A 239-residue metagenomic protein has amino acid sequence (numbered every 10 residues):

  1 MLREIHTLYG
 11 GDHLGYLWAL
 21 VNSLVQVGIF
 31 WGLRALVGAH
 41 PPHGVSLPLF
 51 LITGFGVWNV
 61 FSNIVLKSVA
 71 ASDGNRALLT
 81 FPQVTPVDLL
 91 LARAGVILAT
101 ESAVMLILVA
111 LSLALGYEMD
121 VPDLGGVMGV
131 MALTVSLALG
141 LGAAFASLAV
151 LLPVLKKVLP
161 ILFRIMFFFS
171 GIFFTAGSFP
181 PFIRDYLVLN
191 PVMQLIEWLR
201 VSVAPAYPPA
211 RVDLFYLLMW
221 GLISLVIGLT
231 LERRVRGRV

Functional and structural regions predicted by a protein language model:
L2-V239: Hydrophobic transmembrane alpha-helices and immediately adjacent juxtamembrane helices of multi-pass inner-membrane
